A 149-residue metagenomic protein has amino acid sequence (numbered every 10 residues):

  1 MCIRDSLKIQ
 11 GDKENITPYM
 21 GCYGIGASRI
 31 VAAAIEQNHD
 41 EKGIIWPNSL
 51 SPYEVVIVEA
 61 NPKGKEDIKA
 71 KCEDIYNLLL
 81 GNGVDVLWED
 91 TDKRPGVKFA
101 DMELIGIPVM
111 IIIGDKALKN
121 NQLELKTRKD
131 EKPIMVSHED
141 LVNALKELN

Functional and structural regions predicted by a protein language model:
R4-N149: NTP/phosphate- and nucleic-acid-binding module
